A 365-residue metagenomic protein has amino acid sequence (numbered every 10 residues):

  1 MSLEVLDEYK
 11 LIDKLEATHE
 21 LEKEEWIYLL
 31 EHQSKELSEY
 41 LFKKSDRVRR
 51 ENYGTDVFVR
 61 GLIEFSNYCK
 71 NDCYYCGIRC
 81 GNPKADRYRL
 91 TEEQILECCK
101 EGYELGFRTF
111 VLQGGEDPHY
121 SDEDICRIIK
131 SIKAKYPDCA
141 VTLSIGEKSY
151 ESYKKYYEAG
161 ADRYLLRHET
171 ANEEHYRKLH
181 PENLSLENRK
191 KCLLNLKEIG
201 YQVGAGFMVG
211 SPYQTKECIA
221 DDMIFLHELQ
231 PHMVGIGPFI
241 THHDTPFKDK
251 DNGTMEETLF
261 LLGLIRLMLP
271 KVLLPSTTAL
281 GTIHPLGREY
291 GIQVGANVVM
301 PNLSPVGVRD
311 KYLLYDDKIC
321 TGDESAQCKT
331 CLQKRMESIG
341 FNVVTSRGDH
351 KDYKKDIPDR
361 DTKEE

Functional and structural regions predicted by a protein language model:
M1-K35, Y103, Q230-E365: Auxiliary Fe-S-binding modules of radical SAM enzymes
T18, S45, C73, L112 (+5 more regions): Conserved, mostly hydrophobic/aromatic
E20-V57: An N-cap/entry alpha-helix motif that binds or orients negatively charged groups
Y53-Q94: Canonical Radical SAM [4Fe-4S] cluster-binding loop centered on the CxxxCxxC motif and its immediate flanking residues
I63-F65, E116-P118, I145-S149, T170-N172 (+5 more regions): Active-site-proximal loop/turn and secondary-structure-junction residues that shape catalytic pockets, frequently
C80-I95, G102-E123, I129, K133-L193 (+2 more regions): Core AdoMet radical
Y120-I145, S185-Q202, K250-V272, E324-M336: Alpha-helix-loop-beta-strand connector modules within alpha/beta enzyme cores
S149-Y156, P212-F225, T282-Q293: Catalytic cores of alpha/beta
